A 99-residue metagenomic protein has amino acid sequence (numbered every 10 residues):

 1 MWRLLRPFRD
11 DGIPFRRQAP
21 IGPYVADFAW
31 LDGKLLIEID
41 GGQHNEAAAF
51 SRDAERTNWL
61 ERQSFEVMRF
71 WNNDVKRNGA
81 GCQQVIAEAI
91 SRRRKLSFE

Functional and structural regions predicted by a protein language model:
M1-P14, I90-E99: Ribosome-interacting low-complexity segments
L4, D27, E38, W59 (+1 more regions): Residue-level recognition of specific faces of alpha-helices
R6-L36, N45-A49, Q83, A87: Active-site metal-binding core of divalent-cation-utilizing nuclease and nuclease-like domains
R17, D40, W71-N72: A secondary-structure boundary/capping signal
F28, I39-G41, A54: Generic detector of well-ordered alpha-helical packing
D32, D40-G41, S64: Short leucine-rich amphipathic alpha-helical surface patches
A47-E99: Basic, glycine-rich
